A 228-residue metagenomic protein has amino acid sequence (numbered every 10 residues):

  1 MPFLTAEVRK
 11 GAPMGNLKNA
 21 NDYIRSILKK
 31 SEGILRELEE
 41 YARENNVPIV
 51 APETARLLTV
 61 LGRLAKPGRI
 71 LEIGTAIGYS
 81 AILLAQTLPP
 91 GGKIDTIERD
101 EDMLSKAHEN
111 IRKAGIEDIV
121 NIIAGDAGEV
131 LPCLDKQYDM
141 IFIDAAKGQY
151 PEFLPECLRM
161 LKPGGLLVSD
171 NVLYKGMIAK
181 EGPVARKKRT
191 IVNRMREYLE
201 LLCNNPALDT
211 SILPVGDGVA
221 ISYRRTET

Functional and structural regions predicted by a protein language model:
F3-M140, K147-V168, V172-T228: A short alpha-helical cap/connector motif
